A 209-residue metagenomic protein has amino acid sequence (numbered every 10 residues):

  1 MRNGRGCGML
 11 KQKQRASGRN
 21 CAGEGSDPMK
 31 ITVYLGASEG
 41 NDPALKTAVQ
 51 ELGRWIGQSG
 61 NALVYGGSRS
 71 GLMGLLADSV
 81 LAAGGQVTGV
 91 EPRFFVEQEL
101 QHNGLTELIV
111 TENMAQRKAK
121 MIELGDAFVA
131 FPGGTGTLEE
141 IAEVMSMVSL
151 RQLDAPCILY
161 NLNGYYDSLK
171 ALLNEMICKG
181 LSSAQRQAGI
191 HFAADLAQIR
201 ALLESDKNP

Functional and structural regions predicted by a protein language model:
R5-G8, R15-P28: Short, Lys/Arg-enriched N-terminal segments with co-localized hydrophobic residues within the first ~10-30 amino acids
D27-L124, L162-N208: A cross-family phosphate/adenosyl-ligand binding-site feature
V87, R151-A155: Short, structured loop/turn "capping" segments at alpha-beta junctions
K118-L150, I158, P209: Active-site/ligand-binding-proximal alpha/beta "capping" segment
A155-N163: Short loop-to-beta-strand entry elements in the cores of soluble alpha/beta enzymes
